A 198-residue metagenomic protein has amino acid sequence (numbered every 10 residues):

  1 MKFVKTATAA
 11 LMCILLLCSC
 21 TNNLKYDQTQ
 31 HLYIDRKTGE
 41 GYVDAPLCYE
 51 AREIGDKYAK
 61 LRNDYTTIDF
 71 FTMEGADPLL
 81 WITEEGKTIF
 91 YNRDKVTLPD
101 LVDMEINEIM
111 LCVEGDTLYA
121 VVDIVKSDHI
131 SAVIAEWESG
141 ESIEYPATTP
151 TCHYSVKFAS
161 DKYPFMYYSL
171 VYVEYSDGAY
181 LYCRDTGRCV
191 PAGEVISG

Functional and structural regions predicted by a protein language model:
M1-T8: Bacterial N-terminal signal peptides that target proteins for export
L16-S19: C-terminal motif of bacterial Sec signal peptides marking the signal peptidase cleavage site
T21-G198: Function-determining sites in protein domains
